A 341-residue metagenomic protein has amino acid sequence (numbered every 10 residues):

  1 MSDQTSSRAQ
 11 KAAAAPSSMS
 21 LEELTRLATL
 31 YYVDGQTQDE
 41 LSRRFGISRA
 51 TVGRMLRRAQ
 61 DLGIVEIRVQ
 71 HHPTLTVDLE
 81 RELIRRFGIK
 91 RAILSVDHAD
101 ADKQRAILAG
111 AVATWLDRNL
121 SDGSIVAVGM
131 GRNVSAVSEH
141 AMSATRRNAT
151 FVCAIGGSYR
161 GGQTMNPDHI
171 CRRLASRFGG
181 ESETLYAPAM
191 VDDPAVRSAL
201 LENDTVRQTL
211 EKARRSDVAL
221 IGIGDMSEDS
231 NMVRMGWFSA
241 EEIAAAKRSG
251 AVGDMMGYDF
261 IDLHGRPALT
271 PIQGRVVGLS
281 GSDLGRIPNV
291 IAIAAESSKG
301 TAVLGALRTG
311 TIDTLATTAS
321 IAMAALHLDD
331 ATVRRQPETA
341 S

Functional and structural regions predicted by a protein language model:
S2-A28, Y32-L41, G46, T51-R57 (+2 more regions): Conserved phosphate- and dinucleotide-binding cores of soluble alpha/beta proteins, encompassing both enzyme active
K11-M19, R54-I125, E139-N148, Y159-T164 (+2 more regions): HTH-adjacent hinge/linker in prokaryotic transcriptional regulators
L24, D102-A113, S135, V206 (+1 more regions): Short, well-ordered alpha-helical scaffold segments within catalytic/effector domains
L94-D97, A154, L185-A187: Conserved beta-strand termini and adjacent loop/short-helix elements that scaffold enzyme active sites in alpha/beta
I125-G131: Short glycine-rich phosphate-binding loop at a beta-alpha junction
V128, F151-C153, T184, A292: Structural beta-sheet core signal
R132-N133, S297: Residue-level detector of alpha-helix initiation sites
N133-A144, N231-E241: Short Gly/Thr/Asp-enriched flexible loops that form oxyanion-binding sites at enzyme active sites
